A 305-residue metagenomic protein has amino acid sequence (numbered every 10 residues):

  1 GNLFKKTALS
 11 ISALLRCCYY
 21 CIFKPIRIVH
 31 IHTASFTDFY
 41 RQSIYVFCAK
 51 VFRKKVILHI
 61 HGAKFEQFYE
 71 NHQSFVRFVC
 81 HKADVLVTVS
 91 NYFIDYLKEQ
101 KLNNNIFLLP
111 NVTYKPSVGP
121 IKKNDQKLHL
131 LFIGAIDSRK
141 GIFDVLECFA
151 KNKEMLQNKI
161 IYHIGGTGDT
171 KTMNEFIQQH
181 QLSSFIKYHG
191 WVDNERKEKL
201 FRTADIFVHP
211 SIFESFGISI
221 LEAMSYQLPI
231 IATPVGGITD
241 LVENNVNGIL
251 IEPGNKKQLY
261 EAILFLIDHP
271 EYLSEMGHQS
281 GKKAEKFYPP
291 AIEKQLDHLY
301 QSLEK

Functional and structural regions predicted by a protein language model:
H81-G119: Donor nucleotide-sugar binding/catalytic pocket of nucleotide-sugar-dependent glycosyltransferases
T113, K122-K151, H163-G165: Conserved donor-binding/catalytic core segment of Leloir-type glycosyltransferases
I133, I161-N174, G190-W191: Glycosyltransferase donor-sugar binding loop
N174-V192: Nucleotide-activated donor-binding/catalytic signature segment of Leloir-type glycosyltransferases, i.e., the conserved
W191-V192, K199-A204: Short alpha-helical donor nucleotide-sugar binding micro-motif in glycosyltransferases
I212: Aromatic "clamp/platform" in nucleotide-sugar-dependent glycosyltransferases that forms part of the donor/acceptor
P229-A232, V242: Short hydrophobic beta-strand element within catalytic cores of glycosyltransferases and related nucleotide-activated
N244-N245, I249-K256, F265-P270, E285: Conserved acidic donor-binding segment of nucleotide-sugar-dependent glycosyltransferases
